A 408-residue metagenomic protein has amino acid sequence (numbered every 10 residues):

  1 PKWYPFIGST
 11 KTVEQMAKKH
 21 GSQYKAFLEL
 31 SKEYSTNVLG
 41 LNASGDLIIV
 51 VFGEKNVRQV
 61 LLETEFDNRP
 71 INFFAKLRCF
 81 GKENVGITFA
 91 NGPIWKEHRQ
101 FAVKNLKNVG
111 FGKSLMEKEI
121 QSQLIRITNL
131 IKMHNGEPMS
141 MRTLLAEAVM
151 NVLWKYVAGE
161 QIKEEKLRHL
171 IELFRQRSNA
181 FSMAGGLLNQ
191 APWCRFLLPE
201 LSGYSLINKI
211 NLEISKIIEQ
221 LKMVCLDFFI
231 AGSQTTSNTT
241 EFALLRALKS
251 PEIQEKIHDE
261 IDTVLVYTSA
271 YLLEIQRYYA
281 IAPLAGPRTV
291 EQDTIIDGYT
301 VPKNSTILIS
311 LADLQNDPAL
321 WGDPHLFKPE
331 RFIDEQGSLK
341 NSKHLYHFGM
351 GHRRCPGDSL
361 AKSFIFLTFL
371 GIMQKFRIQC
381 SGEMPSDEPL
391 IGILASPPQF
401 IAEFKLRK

Functional and structural regions predicted by a protein language model:
P1-G81, P93-E97, Q121-N129, Q292 (+1 more regions): N-terminal membrane-proximal hinge/A-helix region immediately C-terminal to the signal-anchor transmembrane segment
V13-S35, L265-D297, P318: Conserved cytochrome P450 K-helix E-x-x-R motif and the immediately C-terminal K′/meander segment
I71-K76, K113-T240: Cytochrome P450 heme-thiolate monooxygenase catalytic core
L226, E335-I365, E388-I391: Cytochrome P450 heme-thiolate "Cys pocket" and heme-binding signature region
T235-I253, H258, S359-Q374: Cytochrome P450 catalytic-core helices
T306, R377-I378, G392-K408: C-terminal helix/juxtamembrane-tail motif
I309-Q336: Conserved cytochrome P450 K-helix/beta-meander segment immediately N-terminal to the heme-binding cysteine loop
S359-A395: Cytochrome P450 heme-binding "Cys pocket" and the immediately downstream C-terminal segment
